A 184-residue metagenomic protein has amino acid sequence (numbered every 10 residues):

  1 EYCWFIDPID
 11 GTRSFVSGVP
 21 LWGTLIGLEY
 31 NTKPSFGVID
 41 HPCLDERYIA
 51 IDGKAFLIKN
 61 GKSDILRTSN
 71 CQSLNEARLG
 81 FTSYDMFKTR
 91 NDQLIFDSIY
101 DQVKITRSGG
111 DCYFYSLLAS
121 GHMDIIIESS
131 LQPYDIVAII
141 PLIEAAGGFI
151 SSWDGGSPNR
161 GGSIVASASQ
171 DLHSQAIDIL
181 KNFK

Functional and structural regions predicted by a protein language model:
E1-F56: DPxDG-like acidic metal-binding loop motif
D10, G23, C43, G61-K62 (+2 more regions): Residue-level signal for pocket-adjacent positions within structured domains
T12, I51-L57, C71, I126 (+1 more regions): A broadly tuned "polar low-complexity/structure-edge" signature
T24, F56-N60, L74-E76: Short, surface-exposed linear segments at secondary-structure transitions and domain or protein termini
E29-K33, C43, D52-A55, N60-K62 (+3 more regions): Short loop segments at secondary-structure junctions
D40, A50-I51, K62-Q72, I177: Short amphipathic beta-strand/extended segments with alternating polar/hydrophobic composition
R67-K184: An extended, acidic
